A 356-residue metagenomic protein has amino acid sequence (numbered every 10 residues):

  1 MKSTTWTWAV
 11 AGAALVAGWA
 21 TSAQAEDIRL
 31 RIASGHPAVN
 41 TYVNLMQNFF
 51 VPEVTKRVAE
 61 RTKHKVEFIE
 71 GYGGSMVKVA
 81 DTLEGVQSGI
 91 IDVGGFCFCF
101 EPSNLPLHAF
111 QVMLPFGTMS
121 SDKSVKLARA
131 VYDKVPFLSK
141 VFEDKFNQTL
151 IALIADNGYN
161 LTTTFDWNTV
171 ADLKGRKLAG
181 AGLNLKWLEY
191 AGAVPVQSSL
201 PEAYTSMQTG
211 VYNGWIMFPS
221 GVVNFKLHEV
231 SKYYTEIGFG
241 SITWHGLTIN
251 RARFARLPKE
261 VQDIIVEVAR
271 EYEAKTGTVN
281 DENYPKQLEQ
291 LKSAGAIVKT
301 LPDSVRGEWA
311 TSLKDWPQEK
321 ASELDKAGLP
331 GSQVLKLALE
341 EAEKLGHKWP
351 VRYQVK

Functional and structural regions predicted by a protein language model:
M1, A25-E26: Absolute protein N-terminus
M1-V10: Bacterial N-terminal signal peptides that target proteins for export
A9-G18: Bacterial N-terminal signal peptides
A11-G12, E26-V125, L138-K356: N-terminal secretory/targeting leader peptides
G18-A25: Sec/Tat signal peptide C-region and signal peptidase I cleavage site
Y132-V135: Core domains of carbohydrate- and sulfate-ester-processing enzymes
